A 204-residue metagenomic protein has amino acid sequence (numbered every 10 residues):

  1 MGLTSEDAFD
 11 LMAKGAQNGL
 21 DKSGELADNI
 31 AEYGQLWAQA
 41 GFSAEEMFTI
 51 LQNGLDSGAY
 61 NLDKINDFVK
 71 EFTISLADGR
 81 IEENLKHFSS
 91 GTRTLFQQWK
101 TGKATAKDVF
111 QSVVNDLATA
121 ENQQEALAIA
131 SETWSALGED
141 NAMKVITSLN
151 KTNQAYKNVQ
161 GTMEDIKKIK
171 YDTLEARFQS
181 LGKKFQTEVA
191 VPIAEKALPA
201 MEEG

Functional and structural regions predicted by a protein language model:
G2-G204: Amphipathic/coiled-coil alpha-helical interface segments used for membrane interaction or oligomeric assembly
